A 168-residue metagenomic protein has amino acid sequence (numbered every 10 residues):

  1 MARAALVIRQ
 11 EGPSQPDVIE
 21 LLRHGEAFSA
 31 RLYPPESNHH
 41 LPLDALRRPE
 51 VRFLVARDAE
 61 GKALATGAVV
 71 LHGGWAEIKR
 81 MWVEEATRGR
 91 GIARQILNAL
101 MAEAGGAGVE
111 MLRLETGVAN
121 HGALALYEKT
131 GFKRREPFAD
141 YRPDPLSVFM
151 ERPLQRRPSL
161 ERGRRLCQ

Functional and structural regions predicted by a protein language model:
R3-K79, E84-A86, L97-N98, E103 (+3 more regions): Acetyl-CoA-dependent GNAT
P13, R113-T116, L124, E128 (+1 more regions): Conserved catalytic-core motifs of GNAT/GCN5-like acyltransferases
G73-W75, M111, S147: A generic structural signal for beta-strand entry/edge sites
E84-R90, V118-A119: Active-site acidic-Proline motif in GNAT/NAT acetyltransferases
L97, A104-E115: Conserved GNAT acetyl-CoA-binding A-motif
R162: Cationic, low-complexity basic patches in intrinsically disordered or flexible, solvent-exposed regions
